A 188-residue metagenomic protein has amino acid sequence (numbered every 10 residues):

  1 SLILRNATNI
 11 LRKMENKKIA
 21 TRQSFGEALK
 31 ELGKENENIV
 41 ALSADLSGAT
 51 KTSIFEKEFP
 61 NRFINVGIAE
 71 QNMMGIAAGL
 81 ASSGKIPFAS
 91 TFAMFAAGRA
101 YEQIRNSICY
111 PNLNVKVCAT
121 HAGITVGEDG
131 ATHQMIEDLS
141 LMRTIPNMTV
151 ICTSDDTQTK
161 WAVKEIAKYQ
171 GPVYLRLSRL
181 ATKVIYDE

Functional and structural regions predicted by a protein language model:
A7-T182: Thiamine diphosphate
Y186-E188: Short, intrinsically disordered, charge-balanced linker/junction segments flanking boundaries in proteins
